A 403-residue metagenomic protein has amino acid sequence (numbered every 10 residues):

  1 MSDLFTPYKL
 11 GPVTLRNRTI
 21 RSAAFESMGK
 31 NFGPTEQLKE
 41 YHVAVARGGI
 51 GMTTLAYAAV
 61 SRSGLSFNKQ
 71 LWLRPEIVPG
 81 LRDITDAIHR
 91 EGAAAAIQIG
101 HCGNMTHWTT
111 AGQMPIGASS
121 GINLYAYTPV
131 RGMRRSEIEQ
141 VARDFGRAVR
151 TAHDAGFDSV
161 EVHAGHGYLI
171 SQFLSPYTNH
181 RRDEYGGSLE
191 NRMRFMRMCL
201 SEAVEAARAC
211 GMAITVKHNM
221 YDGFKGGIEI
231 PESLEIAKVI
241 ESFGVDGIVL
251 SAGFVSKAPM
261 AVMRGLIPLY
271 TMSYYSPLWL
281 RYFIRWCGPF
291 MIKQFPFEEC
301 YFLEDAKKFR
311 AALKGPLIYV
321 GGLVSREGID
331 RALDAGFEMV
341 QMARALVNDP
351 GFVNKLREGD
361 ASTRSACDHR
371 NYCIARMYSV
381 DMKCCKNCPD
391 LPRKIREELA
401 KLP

Functional and structural regions predicted by a protein language model:
M1-P403: Flavin-dependent oxidoreductase catalytic cores
